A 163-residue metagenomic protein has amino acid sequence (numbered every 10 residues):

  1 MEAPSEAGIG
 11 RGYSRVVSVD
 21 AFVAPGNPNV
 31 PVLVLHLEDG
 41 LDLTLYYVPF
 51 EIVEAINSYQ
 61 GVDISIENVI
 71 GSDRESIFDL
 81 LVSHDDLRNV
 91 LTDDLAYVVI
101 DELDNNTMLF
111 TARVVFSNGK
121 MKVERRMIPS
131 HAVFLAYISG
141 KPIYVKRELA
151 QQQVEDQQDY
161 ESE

Functional and structural regions predicted by a protein language model:
E2-E163: Divalent-cation
